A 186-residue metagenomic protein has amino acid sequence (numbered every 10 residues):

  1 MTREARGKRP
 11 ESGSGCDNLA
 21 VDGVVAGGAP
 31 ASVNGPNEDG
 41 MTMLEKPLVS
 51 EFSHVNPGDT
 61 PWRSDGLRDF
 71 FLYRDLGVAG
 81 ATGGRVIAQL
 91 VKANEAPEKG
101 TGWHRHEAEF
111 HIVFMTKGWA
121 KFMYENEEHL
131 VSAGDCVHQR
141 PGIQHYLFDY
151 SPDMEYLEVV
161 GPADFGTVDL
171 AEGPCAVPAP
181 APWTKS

Functional and structural regions predicted by a protein language model:
T2-R9, C16, S32-E95, D169-S186: A short, N-terminal "cap"/entry segment at the start of jelly-roll beta-barrel domains of the cupin/DSBH fold
A26-G27: Asp/Glu-rich intrinsically disordered low-complexity tracts
A81-V86, A96-I112, E125-N126: A short beta-loop-beta micro-motif enriched in histidine and acidic residues
A88-Q89, H138, S151-V168: A short hydrophobic beta-strand segment most commonly corresponding to one strand of the jelly-roll/cupin
V91-A93, R105-F122, P162: Short, conserved beta-strand element in jelly-roll/cupin
G102, F122-M123, Q139, Q144-S151: Short beta-strand His + acidic residue motifs that chelate non-heme Fe in jelly-roll/DSBH and cupin folds
N126-P141: Short acidic-glycine-tyrosine-enriched beta hairpin
